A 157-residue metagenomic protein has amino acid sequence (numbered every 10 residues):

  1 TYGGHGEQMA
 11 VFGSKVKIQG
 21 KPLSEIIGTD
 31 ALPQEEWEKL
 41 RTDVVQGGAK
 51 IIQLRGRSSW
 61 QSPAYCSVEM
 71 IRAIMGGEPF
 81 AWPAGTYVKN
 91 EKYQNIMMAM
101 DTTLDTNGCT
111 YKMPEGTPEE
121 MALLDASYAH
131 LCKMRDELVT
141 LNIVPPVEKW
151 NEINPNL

Functional and structural regions predicted by a protein language model:
T1-L157: Long, compositionally biased stretches enriched for glycine and/or charged residues
